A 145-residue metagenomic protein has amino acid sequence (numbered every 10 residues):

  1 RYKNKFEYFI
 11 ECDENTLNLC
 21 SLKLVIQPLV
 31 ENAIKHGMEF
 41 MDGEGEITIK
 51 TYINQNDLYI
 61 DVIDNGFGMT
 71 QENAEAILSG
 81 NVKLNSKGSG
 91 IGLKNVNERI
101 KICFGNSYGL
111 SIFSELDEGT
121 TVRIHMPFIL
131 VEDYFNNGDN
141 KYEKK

Functional and structural regions predicted by a protein language model:
R1-F113, G119-H125, L130: Two-component histidine phosphotransfer core
Y134-K145: Intrinsically disordered, low-complexity acidic/proline-/asparagine-rich linker or regulatory tail/stalk regions
